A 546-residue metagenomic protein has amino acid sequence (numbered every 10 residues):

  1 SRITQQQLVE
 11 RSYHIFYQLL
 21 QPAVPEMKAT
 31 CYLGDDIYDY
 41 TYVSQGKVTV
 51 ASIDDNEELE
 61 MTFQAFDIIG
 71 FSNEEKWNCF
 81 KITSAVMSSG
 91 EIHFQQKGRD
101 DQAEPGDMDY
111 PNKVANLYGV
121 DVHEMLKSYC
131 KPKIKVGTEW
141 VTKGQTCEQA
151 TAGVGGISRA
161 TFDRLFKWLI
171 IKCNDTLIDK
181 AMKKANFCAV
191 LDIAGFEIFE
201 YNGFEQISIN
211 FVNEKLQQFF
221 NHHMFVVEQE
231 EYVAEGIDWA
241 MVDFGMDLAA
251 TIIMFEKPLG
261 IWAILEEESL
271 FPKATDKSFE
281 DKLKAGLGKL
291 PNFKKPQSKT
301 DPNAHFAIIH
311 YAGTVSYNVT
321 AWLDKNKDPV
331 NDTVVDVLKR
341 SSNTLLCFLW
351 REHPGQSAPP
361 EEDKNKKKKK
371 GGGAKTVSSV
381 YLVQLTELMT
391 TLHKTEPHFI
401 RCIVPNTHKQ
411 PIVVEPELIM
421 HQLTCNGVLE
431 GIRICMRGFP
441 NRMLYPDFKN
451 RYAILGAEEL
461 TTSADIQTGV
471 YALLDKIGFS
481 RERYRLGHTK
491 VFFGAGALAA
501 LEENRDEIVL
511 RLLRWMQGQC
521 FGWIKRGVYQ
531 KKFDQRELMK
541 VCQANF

Functional and structural regions predicted by a protein language model:
S1-Q6, H14-Q21, K133-A152, G156 (+4 more regions): Extended, low-complexity interaction tracts enriched in P/G/S/Q
S1-T49, T62: Conserved nucleotide-state-sensing and coupling region of NTP-binding domains
I15, L19, N73-I92, I193-A194 (+3 more regions): Hydrophobic/aromatic-rich, well-ordered segments within soluble, folded domains that form packed cores
Q21, F63, D67, S84 (+13 more regions): Amphipathic, well-packed alpha-helical segments that form the structural scaffold of globular domains
Y32-D36, N78-I82, Q96-P105, S128-K133 (+5 more regions): Short amphipathic alpha-helical segments embedded in low-complexity Lys/Glu-rich regions
L33-V50, L117-F162, D175-L177, L498-A500: Alpha-helical cores of eukaryotic small-GTPase signaling modules
A65-Y118: Folded alpha-helical bundle/alpha-solenoid domain cores of large eukaryotic adaptor/scaffold proteins
Q422-V428, I432-G438, I477-F546: Calmodulin-binding IQ motif alpha-helix
